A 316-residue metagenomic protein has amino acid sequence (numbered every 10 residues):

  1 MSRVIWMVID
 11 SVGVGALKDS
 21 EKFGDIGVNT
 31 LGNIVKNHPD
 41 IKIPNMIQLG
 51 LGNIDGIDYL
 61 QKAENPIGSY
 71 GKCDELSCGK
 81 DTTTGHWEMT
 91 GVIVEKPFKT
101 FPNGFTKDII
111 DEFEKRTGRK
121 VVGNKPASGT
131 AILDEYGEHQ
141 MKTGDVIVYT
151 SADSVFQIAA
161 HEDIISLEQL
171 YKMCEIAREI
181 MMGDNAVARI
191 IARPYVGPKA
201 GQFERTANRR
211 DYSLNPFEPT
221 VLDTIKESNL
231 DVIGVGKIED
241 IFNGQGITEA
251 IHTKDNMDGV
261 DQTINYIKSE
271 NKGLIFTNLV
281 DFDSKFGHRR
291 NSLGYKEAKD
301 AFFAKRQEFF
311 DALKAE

Functional and structural regions predicted by a protein language model:
M1, Y136-E138, M173-M181, T220-T224 (+2 more regions): Short amphipathic alpha-helices and their capping/turn segments at secondary-structure boundaries
S2-G15, M89, G273-F282, K299 (+2 more regions): Beta-strand elements within well-structured catalytic alpha/beta cores of enzymes that handle phosphate/sulfate esters
S11-H161, I165-E168, R193, G201: Active-site nucleophile/metal-coordination loop of metallo-enzymes that catalyze phosphate/sulfate and related
G144-I147, N185-I190, T263-D283: Active-site regions of oxyanion-processing enzymes, predominantly non-cytosolic
A160-H161, E168-G236: Extended, H/D-rich, highly charged conserved domains that either
D163, R205-L214, G246-M257, H288-A298: Glycine-rich tight-turn/loop motif centered on a GG-T
V232-G244, E270-K285: A glycine-rich, aromatic-flanked flexible loop/lid motif
D261-I264, D283-E316: A long, amphipathic alpha-helix that forms part of the scaffold/cap immediately adjacent to metal-dependent active
